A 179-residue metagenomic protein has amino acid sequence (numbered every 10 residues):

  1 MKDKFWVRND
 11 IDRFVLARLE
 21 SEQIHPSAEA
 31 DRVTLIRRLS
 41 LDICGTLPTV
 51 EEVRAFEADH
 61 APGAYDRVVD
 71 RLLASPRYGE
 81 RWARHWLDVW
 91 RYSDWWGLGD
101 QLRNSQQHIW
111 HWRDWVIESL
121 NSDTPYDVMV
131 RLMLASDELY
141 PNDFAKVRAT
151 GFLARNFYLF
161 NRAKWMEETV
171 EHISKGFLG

Functional and structural regions predicted by a protein language model:
M1-G179: Short, structured secondary-structure elements that scaffold catalytic or ligand/cofactor-binding regions
